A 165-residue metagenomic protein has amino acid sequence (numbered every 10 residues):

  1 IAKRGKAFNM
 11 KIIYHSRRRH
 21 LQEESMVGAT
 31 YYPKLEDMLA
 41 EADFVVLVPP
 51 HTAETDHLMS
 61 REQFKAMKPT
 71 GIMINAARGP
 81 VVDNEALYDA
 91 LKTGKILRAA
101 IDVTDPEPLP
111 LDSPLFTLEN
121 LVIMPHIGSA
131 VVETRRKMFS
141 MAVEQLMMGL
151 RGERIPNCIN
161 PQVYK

Functional and structural regions predicted by a protein language model:
I1-K11: Conserved anion/nucleotide-ligand pocket segment
F8, A90, G94, Q145 (+2 more regions): Change "in soluble alpha/beta enzymes" to "in soluble alpha/beta proteins
F8, V27-G28, T117-E119: Short, structured coil segments at secondary-structure junctions
H15: The conserved SAM/SAH-binding core of class I Rossmann-like methyltransferase domains, concentrating on the hydrophobic
R18-P114: Rossmann-like adenosine-cofactor binding region
E107-K165: C-terminal helix-to-coil terminal segments
